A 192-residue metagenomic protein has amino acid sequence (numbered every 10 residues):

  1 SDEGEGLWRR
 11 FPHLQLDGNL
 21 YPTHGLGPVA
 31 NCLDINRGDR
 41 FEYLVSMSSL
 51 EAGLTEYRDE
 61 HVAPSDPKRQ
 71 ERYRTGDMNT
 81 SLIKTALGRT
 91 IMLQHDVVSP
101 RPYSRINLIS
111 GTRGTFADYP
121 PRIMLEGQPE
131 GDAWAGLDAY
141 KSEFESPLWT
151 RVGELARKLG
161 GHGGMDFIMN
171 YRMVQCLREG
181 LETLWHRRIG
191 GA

Functional and structural regions predicted by a protein language model:
S1, M47-G53, L87, V97-P100 (+1 more regions): Glycine-rich beta-alpha junction loops
S1-R72, M173: Predominantly a Rossmann-like dinucleotide-binding segment in NAD(P)-dependent oxidoreductases
L14-P22, R37, R72-R74, L159-D166 (+1 more regions): Aromatic-acidic/polar surface patches that form glycan- and anion
A30, P100-A192: C-terminal helical cap and adjacent loop that interface with cofactors, partners, or active-site loops
L33, T85, H95-V97, L177: Short beta-strand segments enriched in hydrophobic/aromatic residues within well-folded beta-rich domains
T75, L93-Y103: Glycine-rich phosphate/pyrophosphate-binding beta-alpha loops
G76, S81-L87, G111: Active-site beta-strand termini and strand-to-loop segments that position acidic
T90-M92, T115: Short, mixed charged/polar active-site loops that provide acid/base catalysis or chelate metal/phosphate cofactors
